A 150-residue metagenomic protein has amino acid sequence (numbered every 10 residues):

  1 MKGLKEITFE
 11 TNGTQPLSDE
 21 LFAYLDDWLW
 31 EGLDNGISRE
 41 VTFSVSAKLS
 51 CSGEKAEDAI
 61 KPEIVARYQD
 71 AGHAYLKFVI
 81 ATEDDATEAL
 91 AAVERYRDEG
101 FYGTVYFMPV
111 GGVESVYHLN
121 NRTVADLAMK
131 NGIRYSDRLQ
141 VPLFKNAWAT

Functional and structural regions predicted by a protein language model:
M1-T150: Conserved AdoMet/S-adenosylmethionine-binding subsite of the radical SAM
